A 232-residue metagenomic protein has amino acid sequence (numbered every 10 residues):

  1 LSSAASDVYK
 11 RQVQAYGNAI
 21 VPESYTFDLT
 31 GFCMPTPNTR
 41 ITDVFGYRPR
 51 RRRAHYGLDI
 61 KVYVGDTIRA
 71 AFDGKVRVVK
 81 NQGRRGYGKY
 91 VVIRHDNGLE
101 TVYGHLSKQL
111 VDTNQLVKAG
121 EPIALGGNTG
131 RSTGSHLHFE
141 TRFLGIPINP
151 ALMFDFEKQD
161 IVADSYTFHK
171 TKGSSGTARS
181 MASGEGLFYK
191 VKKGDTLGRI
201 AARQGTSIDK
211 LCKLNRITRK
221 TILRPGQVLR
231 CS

Functional and structural regions predicted by a protein language model:
S2-Y9: Short, small-residue-biased leader/transition segments that mark boundaries at the very start of proteins
G17-F27, R40-R69: Short glycine/threonine/proline-enriched tight-turn/helix- or strand-capping micro-motif at secondary-structure
T36, K172-K213, R224-Q227, C231: Primarily a LysM-type cell-wall glycan-binding module
N38-D43, D66-V76, V117-G120: Generic structural motif
R53-H55, A70-L110, H136-E140, Q227: Zn2+-dependent peptidoglycan hydrolase active-site motif and core
V62, A71, V111-D112, V117 (+2 more regions): Surface-exposed strand-loop junctions at beta-sheet edges and helix termini that form docking/interaction patches
Y87-R94, Q115-K172, A178-S180: Conserved, short, structured surface segments that act as functional micro-motifs
